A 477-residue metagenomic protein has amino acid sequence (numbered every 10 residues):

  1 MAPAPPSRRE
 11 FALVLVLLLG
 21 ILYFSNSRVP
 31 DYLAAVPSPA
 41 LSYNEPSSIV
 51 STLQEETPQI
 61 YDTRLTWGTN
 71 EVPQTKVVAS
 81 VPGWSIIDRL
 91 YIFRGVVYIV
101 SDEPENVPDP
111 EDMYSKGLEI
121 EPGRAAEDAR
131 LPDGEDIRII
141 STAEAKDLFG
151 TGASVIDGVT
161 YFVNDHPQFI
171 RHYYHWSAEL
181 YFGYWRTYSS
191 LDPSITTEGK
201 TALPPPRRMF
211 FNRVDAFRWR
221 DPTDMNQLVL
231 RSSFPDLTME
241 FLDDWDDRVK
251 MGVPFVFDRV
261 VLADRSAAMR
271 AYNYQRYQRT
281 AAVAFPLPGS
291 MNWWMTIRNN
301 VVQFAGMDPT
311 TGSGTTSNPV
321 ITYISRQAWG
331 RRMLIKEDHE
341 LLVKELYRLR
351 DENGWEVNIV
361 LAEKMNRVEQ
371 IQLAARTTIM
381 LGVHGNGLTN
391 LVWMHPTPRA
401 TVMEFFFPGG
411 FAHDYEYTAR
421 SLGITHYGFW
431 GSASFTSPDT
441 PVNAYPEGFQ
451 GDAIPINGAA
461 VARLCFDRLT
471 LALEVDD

Functional and structural regions predicted by a protein language model:
A2-D477: The feature primarily captures lumenal catalytic ectodomains of type II secretory-pathway glycosyltransferases
